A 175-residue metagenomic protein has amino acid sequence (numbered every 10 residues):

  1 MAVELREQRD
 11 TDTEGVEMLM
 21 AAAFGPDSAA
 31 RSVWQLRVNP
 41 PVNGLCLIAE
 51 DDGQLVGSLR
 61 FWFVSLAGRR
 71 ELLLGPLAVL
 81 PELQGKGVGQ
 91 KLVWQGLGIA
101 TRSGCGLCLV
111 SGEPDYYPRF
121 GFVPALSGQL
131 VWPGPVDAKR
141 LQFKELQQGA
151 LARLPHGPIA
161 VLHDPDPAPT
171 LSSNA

Functional and structural regions predicted by a protein language model:
A2-V16: A short beta-loop-alpha structural element at the N-terminal edge of CoA-dependent acyl/N-acetyltransferase catalytic
T13, E17-V42: Conserved GNAT-fold acetyl-CoA-binding loop/helix
I48, Q54-V64, R70-A78: Conserved beta-strand in the GNAT
D52-G53, E82, E145-A150: Short loop segments at secondary-structure junctions
Q54, L80-K91, S103, R119-F120: Conserved glycine-rich acetyl-CoA-binding loop
L74, V79, G85-G98, V110: Conserved acetyl-CoA-binding loop-helix of GNAT-fold acetyltransferases
R102-G106, S111-D137: Conserved active-site alpha-helix within GNAT-family acetyltransferase domains
V131-A175: C-terminal "cap" of GNAT-fold acetyltransferases
